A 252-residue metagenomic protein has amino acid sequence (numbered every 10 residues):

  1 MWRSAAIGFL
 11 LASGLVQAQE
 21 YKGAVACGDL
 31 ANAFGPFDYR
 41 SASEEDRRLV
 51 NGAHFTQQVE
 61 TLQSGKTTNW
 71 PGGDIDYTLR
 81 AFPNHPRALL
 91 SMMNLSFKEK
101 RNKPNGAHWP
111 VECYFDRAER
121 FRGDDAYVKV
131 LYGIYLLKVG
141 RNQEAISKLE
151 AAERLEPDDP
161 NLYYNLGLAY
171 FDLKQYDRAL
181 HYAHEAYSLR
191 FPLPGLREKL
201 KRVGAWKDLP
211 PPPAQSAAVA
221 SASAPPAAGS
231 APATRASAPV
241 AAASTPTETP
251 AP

Functional and structural regions predicted by a protein language model:
A18-D74, A81: N-terminal leader/linker segments that initiate helical-solenoid repeat arrays
P86-R87, D125-Y127, N142, P160-N161 (+1 more regions): Helix-start (N-cap) detector for alpha-helical repeat units in TPR-like alpha-solenoids, especially tetratricopeptide
S91-N94, L131, N165, K199: Canonical tetratricopeptide repeat
